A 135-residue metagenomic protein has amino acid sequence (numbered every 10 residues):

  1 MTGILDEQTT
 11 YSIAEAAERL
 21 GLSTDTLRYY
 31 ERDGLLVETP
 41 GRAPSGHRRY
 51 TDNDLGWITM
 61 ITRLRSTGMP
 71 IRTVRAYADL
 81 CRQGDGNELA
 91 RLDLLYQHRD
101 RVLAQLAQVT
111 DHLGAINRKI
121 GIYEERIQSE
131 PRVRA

Functional and structural regions predicted by a protein language model:
M1-S12, E18, V37-E38, R49-A135: Arg/Lys-rich, alpha-helical DNA-contact motif
A16-A17, Y30: Short alpha-helical "recognition helix" segments of helix-turn-helix
L27-P44: Major-groove DNA-recognition helix of helix-turn-helix-type DNA-binding domains
